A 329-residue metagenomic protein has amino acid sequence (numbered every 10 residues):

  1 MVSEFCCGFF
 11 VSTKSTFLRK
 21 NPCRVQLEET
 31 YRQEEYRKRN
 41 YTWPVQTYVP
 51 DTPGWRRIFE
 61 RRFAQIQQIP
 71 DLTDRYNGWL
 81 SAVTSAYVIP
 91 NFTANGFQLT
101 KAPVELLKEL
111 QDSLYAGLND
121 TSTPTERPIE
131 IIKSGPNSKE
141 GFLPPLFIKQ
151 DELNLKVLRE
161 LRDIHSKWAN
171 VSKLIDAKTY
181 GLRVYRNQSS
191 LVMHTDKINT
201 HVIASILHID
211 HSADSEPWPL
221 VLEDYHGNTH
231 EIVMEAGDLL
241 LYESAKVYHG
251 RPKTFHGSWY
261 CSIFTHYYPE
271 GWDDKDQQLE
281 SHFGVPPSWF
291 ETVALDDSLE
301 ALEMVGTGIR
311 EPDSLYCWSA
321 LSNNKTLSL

Functional and structural regions predicted by a protein language model:
V2-G54: Intrinsically disordered, low-complexity, charge-biased terminal/linker regions in eukaryotic proteins
C6, K14, V45, V49 (+1 more regions): Non-heme Fe(II)/2-oxoglutarate
L99-K101, L241, H266: Short, well-ordered beta-strand micro-motif
K167, I175, F264-Y267: Histidine-/acidic-rich catalytic cores in large beta-rich domains
W168-K173, I209: A broad structural signal for alpha-helix termini and local helix breaks/kinks
V171-G181: A short coil-to-beta-strand element that immediately follows conserved catalytic motifs
R186-V247, R251, W259-I263, E270-P286: Catalytic core of non-heme Fe(II) oxygenases with the double-stranded beta-helix
S258-L329: Non-heme Fe(II)/2-oxoglutarate
